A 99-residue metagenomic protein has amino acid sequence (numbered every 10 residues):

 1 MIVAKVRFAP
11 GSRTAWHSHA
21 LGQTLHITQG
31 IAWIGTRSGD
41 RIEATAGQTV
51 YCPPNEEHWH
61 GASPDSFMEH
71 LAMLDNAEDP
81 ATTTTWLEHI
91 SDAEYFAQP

Functional and structural regions predicted by a protein language model:
M1-W16: A short glycine-rich, His/Asp/Glu-containing loop-to-beta-strand
K5, T24, D40-I42: Short, surface-exposed secondary-structure edge patches
W16, I34-G35, C52, E57-P64: Short beta-strand His + acidic residue motifs that chelate non-heme Fe in jelly-roll/DSBH and cupin folds
S18, H26, A44-A46, A62: Conserved strand-loop elements at the edges of beta-sheets that form or border functional pockets
A20-W33, R37-S38: Glycine- and acidic-residue-biased ligand/ion/polar-headgroup-sensing regions
S38-N55: Short acidic-glycine-tyrosine-enriched beta hairpin
W59-P99: Double-stranded beta-helix
